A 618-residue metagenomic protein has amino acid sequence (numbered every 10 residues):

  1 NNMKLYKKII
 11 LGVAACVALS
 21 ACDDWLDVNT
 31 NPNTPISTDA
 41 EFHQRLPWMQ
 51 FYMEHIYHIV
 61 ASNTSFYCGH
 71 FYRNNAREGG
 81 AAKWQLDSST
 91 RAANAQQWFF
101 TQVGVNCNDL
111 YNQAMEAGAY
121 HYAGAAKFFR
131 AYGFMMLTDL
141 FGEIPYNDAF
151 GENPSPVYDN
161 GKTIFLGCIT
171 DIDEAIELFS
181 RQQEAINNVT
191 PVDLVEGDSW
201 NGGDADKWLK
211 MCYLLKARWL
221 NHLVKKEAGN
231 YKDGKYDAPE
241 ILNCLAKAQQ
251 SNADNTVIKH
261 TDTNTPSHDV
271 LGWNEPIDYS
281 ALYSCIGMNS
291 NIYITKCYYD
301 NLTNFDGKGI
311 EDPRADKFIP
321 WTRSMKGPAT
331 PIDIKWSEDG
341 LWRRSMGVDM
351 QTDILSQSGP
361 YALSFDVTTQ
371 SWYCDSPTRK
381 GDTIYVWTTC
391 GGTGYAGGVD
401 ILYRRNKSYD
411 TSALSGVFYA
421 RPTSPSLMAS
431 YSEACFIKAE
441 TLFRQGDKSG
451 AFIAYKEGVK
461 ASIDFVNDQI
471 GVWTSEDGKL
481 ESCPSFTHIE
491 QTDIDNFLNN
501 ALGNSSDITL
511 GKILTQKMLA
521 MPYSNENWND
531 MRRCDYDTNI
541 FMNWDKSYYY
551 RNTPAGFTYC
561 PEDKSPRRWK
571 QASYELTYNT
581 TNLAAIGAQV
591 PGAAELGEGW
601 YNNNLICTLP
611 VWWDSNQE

Functional and structural regions predicted by a protein language model:
N1-S20: Sec-dependent bacterial lipoprotein signal peptides
L5, C22-N75, G79, A329-L363 (+3 more regions): Membrane-proximal, proline-rich intrinsically disordered regions
A21, W200-K207, R218, D233 (+5 more regions): Long, intrinsically disordered, low-complexity segments
C22-V28, A76-A82, T138-P145, T474-E490: Short, compositionally biased low-complexity segments
A40, R73-I437, T441-I470, G503-I508: Structured, solvent-exposed acidic/aromatic patches
A451-A501: Acidic/aromatic/glycine-rich contiguous surface patches that form carbohydrate-binding/processing clefts and analogous
